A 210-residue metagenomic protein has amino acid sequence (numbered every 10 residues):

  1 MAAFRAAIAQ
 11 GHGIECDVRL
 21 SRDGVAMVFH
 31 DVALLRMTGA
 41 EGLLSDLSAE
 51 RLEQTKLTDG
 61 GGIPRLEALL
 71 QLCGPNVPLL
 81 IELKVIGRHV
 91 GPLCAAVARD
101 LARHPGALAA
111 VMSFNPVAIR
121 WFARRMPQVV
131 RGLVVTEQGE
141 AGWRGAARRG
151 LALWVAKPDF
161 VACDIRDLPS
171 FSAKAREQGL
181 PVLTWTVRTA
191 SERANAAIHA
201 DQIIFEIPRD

Functional and structural regions predicted by a protein language model:
M1-D210: Phosphate-group recognition and catalysis centered on beta-loop-alpha active-site segments
